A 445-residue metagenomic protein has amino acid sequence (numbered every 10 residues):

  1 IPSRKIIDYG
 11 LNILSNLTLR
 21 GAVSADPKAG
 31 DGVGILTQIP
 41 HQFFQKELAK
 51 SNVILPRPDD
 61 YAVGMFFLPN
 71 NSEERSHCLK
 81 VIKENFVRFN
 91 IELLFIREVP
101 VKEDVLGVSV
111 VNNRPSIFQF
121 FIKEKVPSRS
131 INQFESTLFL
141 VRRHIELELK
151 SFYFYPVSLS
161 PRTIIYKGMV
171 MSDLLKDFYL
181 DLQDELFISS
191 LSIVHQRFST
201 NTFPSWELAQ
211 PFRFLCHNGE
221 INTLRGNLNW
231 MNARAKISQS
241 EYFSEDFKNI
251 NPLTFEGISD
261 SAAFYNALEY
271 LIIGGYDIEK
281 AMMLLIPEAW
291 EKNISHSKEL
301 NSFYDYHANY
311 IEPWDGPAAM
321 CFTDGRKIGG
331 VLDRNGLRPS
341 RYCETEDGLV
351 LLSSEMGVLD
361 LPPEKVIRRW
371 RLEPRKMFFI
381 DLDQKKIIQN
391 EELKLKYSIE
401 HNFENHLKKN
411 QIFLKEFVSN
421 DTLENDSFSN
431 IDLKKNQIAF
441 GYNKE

Functional and structural regions predicted by a protein language model:
I1-E445: Conserved short alpha-helical segments that host acidic/polar catalytic motifs at enzyme active sites
